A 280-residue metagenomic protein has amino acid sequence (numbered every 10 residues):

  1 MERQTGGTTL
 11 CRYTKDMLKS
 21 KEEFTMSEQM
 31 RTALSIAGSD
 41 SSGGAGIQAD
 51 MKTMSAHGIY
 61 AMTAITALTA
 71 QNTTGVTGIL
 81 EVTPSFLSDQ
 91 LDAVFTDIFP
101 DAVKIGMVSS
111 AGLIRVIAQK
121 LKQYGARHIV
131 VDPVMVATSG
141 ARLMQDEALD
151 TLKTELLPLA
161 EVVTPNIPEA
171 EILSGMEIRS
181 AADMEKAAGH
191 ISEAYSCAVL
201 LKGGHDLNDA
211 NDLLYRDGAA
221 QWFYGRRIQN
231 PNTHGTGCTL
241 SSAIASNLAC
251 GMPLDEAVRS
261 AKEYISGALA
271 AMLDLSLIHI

Functional and structural regions predicted by a protein language model:
L10-T25: Short, Lys/Arg-enriched N-terminal segments with co-localized hydrophobic residues within the first ~10-30 amino acids
S27-S35, M51, S55-T138: Conserved N-terminal subdomain of the carbohydrate kinase-like
I36-S42, Q221-H234: Short pre-catalytic strand/loop immediately N-terminal to key active-site residues, enriched for Gly-Thr
Q48, E171-I172, N230-L254: Short, small-residue alpha-helix embedded
G58-M62, N247-A261: Phosphate-handling active-site elements
D146-A220: Conserved phosphate/ATP/ADP-binding segment of small-molecule kinases
M184-S192, P253-A268: Short, well-structured alpha-helical segments that form the helix of a local strand-helix-strand
I278-I280: Conserved small/polar residues in nucleotide/adenosyl-binding loops
